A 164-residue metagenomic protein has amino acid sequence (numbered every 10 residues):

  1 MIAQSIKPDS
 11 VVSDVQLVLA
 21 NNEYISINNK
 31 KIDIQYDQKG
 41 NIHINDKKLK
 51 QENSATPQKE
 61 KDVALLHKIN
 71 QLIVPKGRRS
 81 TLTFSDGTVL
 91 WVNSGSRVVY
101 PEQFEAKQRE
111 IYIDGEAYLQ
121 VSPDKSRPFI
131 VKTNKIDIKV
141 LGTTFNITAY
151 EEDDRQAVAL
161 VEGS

Functional and structural regions predicted by a protein language model:
M1-A157, S164: Short acidic/polar, Gly/Pro-enriched loop/turn segments located at secondary-structure boundaries
